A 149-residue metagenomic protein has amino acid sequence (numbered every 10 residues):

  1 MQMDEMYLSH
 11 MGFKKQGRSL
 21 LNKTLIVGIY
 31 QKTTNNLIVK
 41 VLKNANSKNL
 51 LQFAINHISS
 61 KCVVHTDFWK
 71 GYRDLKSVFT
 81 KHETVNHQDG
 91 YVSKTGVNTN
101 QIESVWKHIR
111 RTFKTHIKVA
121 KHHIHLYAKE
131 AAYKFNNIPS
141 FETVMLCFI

Functional and structural regions predicted by a protein language model:
M1-I149: Residue-level recognition of single "structural anchor" positions that define or cap local secondary structure
